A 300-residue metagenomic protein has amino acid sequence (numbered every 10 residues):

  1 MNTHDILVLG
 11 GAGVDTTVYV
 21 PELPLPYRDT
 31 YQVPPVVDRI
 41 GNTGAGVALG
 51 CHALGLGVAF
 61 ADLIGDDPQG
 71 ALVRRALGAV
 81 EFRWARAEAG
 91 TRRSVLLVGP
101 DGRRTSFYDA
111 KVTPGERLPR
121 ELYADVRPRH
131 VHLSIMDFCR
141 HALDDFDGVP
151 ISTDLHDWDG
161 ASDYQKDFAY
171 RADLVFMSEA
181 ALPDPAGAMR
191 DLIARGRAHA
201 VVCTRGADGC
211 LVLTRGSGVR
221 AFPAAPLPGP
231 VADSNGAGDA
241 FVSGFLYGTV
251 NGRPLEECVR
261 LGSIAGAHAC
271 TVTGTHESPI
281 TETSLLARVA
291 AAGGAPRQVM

Functional and structural regions predicted by a protein language model:
M1-A61, A71, M300: Glycine-rich phosphate/adenosyl-contacting loop at the front of the ribokinase-like
M1-L7, Q32, M189-M300: Conserved phosphate-binding/catalytic region of the ribokinase-like
M1-V14, A59, A71-R86, R92 (+2 more regions): Ribokinase/PfkB-type carbohydrate-kinase core domain
P34, L133, T153-L155, M177-E179 (+3 more regions): Thr-Gly-centered strand-to-loop micro-motif
P35-N42, P68, G90, A232 (+1 more regions): Residues at secondary-structure transition points
G50, A76, G244, G248: Rossmann-fold NAD(P)-dependent oxidoreductase module
G70-A71, D163, A267, V289: Short Asp/Glu-rich motifs
